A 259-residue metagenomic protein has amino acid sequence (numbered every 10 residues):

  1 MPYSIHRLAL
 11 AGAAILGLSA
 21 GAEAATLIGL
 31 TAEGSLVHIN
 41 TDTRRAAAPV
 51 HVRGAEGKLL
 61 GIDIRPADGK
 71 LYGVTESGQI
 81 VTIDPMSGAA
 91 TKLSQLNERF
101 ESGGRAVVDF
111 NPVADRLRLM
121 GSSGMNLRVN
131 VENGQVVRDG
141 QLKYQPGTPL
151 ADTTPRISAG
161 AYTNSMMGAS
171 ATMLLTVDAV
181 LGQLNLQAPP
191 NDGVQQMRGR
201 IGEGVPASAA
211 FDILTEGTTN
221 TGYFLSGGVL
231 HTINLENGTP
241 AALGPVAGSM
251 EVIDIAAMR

Functional and structural regions predicted by a protein language model:
M1-A9: Bacterial N-terminal signal peptides that target proteins for export
A20-A24: Sec/Tat signal peptide C-region and signal peptidase I cleavage site
T26-L30, K70-G73, R116-L119, A169 (+2 more regions): Conserved beta-propeller blade signature
E33-V37, G69, S77-I80, S123-N126 (+2 more regions): Loop/turn residues immediately N-terminal
T41-R44, D84-G88, V131-G134, P189-D192 (+1 more regions): Short loop/turn segments that connect beta-strands within beta-propeller blades
R45-G54, A89-R99, R138-L150, V194-E203 (+1 more regions): A short beta-strand motif characteristic of beta-propeller blades
L60-D68, R99-A114, D152-S170, A207-T218 (+1 more regions): Structural signature of eukaryotic scaffold interfaces centered on beta-propeller domains
T239-R259: Blade-level signature of beta-propeller repeat domains, shared across WD40, Kelch, NHL, RCC1 and BNR/Asp-box propellers
